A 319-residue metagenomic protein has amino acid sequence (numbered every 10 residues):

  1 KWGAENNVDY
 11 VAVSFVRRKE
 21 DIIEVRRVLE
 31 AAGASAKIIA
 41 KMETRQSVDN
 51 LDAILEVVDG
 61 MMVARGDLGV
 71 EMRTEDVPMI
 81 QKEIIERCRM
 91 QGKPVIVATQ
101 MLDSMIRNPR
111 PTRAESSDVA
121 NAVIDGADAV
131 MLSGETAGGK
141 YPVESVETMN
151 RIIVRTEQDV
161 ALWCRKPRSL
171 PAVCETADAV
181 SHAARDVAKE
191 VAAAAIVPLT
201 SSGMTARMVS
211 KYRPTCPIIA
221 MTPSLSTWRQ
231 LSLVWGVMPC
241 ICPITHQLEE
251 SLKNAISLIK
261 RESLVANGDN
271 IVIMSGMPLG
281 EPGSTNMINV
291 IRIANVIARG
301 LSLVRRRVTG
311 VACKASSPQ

Functional and structural regions predicted by a protein language model:
K1-R306, C313: Non-catalytic helical/linker scaffolds that mediate oligomerization, partner binding, and domain coupling around large
